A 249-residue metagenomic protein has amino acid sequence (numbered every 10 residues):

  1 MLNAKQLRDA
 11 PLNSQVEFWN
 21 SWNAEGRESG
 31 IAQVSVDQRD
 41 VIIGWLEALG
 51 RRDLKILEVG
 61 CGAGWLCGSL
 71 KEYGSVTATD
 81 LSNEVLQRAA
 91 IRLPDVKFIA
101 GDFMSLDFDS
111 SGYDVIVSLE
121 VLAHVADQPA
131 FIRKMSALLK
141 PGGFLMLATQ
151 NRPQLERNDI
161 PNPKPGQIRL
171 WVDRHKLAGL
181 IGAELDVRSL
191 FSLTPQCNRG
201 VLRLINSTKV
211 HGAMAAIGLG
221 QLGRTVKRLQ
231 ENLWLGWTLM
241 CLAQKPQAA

Functional and structural regions predicted by a protein language model:
M1-D107, L119, I132, G236-L239: Conserved N-terminal segment of class I S-adenosyl-L-methionine
G68, A126-A130, R157: Short N-terminal helix/helix-N-cap motif within the alpha/beta-hydrolase-1
V117-A126: A short SAM/SAH-binding and catalytic strip from SAM-dependent methyltransferases
P129-P141: A short glycine-rich, Lys/Arg-flanked "PGG" loop and its adjoining helix->strand segment in the class I
L147-R169: Short, glycine-/aromatic-enriched active-site segment of Class I SAM-dependent methyltransferases
R169-E184: Short alpha-helix
G179, S189-A249: A C-terminal cap/extension of S-adenosyl-L-methionine-dependent methyltransferases that defines the acceptor-substrate
